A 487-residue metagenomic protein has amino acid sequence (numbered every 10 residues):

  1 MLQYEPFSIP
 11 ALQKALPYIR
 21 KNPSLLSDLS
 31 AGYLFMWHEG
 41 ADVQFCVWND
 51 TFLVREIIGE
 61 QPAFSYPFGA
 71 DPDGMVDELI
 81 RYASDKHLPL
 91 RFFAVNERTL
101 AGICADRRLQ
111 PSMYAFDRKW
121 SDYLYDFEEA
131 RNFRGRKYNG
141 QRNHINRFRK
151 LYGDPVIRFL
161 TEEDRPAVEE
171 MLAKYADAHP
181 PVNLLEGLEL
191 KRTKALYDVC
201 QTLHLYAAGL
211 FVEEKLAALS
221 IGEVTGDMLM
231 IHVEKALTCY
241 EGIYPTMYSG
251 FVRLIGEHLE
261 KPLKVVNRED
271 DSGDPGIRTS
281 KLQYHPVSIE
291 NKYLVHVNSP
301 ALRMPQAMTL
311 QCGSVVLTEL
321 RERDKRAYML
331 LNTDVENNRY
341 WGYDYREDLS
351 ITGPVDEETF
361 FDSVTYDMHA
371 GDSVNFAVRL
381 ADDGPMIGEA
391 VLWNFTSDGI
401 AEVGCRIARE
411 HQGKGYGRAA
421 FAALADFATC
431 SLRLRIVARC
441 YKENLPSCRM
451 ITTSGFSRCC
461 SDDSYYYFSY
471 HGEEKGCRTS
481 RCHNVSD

Functional and structural regions predicted by a protein language model:
D28-T99, F211-T238, L392-G399: Conserved donor-binding loop and adjoining core beta-sheet/short helix segment in diverse acyl/aminoacyl transferases
P72-Y82, Y240-L254, G413-F427, L445-T453: Conserved acetyl-CoA-binding loop-helix of GNAT-fold acetyltransferases
K86-N96, L259-E269, S431-R439: Conserved GNAT acetyl-CoA-binding A-motif
T99-Y114, S272-I289, R418, K442-C459: Conserved active-site alpha-helix within GNAT-family acetyltransferase domains
L109-N183, M304: Acyltransferase donor/substrate-recognition loop-hinge adjacent to the catalytic core
S112-F133, K261-P305, S461-E473: Active-site/acyl-donor-binding loops of N-acyltransferases
L205-H296, G413: Aromatic (often tryptophan-rich) hydrophobic motifs at membrane interfaces
V266, N298-R339, N375-D487: Acyl-donor (CoA/ACP) binding surface of acyl/acetyltransferases
